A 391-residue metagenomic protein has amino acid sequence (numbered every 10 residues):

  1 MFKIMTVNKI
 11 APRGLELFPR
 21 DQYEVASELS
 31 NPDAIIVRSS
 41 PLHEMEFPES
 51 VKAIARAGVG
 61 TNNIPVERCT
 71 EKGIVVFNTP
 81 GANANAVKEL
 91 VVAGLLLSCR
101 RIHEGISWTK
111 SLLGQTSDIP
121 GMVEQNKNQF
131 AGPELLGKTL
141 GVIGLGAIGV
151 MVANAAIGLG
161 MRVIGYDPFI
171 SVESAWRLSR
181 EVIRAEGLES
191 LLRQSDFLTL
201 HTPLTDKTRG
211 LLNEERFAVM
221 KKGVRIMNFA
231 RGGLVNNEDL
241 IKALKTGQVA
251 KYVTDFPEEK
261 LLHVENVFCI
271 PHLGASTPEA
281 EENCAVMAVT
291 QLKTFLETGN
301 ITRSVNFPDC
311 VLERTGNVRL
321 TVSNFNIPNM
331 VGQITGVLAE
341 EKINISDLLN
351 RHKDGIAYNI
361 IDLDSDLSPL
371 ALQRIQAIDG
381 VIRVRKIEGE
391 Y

Functional and structural regions predicted by a protein language model:
M1-T79, N213-E215, N236, E341 (+2 more regions): An N-terminal-biased, well-structured beta-alpha scaffold segment characteristic of Rossmann-like dinucleotide-binding
H43-M45, P168-L261, S276: Rossmann-like adenosine-cofactor binding region
P80-T139, R303-V305: Phosphate-binding beta-alpha-beta segment of Rossmann-like dinucleotide-binding domains, i.e., the NAD(P)
K88-S107, N154-M161, M287-N300, T335-A339: Oxidoreductase and adenylate-handling cofactor-binding alpha/beta cores
L145-G146: Glycine-rich Rossmann-fold phosphate-binding loop(s) that bind the pyrophosphate of adenine dinucleotide cofactors
G149-V150: N-terminal Rossmann-fold NAD(P) dinucleotide-binding loop
K222-R314, T321-F325, Y358, E388: Rossmann-like dinucleotide-binding domain for NAD(H)/NADP(H)
T302, N306-Y391: A conserved regulatory-domain signal marking ACT and ACT-like small-molecule sensing domains and adjacent regulatory
